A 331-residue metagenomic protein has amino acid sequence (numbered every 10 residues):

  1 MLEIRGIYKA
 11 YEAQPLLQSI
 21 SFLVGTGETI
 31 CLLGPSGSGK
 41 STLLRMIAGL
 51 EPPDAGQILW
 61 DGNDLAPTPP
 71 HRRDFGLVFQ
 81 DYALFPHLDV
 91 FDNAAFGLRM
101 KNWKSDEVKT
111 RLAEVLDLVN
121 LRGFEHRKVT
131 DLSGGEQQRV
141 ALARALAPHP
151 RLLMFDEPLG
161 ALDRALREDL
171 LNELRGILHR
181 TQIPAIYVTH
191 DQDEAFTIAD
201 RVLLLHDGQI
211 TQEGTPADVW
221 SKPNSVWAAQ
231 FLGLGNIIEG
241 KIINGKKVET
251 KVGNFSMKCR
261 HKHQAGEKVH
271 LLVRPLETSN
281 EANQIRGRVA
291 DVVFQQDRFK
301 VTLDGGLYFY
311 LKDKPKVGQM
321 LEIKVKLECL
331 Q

Functional and structural regions predicted by a protein language model:
L33-P35: The feature captures the beta-strand-to-loop junction immediately N-terminal to the Walker
S41-L44, V140: ABC ATPase nucleotide-binding domain helices that frame the ATP-binding cleft
A48: Helix-to-loop junction immediately C-terminal to a conserved catalytic motif
G56-D64: Conserved ABC transporter NBD signature motif
D74-G76, Q80, L84-N224: ABC ATPase nucleotide-binding domains
G235, K246-Q331: Non-catalytic connector elements of ABC transporters
